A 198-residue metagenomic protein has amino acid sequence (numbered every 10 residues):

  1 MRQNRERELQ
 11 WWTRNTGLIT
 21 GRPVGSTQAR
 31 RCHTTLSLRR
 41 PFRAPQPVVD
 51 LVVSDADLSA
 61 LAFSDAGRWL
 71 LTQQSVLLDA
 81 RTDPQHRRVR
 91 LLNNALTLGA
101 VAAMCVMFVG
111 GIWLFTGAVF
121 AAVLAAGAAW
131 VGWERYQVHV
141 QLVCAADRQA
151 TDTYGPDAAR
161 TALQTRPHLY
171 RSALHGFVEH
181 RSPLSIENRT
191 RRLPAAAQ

Functional and structural regions predicted by a protein language model:
M1-R14, E187-Q198: Actinobacteria-biased recognition of intrinsically disordered, low-complexity terminal regions
R5-G25, G111, F115-E179: Short helix/loop segments within enzyme catalytic domains that coordinate or immediately flank catalytic cofactors
Q28-R43, T151-Q198: Active-site-proximal gating segments in proteases and membrane effectors
R31-F63, R81: Active-site scaffold of zinc-dependent metalloenzymes
A62-A80: Short alpha-helix carrying the canonical HExxH Zn2+-binding catalytic motif
S75-L91: Catalytic Zn2+-binding segment of zinc metalloproteases
D83, V106-M107, L163-R166: Membrane-helix exit/interface motif
L91-I112: Canonical alpha-helical transmembrane segments of integral membrane proteins
